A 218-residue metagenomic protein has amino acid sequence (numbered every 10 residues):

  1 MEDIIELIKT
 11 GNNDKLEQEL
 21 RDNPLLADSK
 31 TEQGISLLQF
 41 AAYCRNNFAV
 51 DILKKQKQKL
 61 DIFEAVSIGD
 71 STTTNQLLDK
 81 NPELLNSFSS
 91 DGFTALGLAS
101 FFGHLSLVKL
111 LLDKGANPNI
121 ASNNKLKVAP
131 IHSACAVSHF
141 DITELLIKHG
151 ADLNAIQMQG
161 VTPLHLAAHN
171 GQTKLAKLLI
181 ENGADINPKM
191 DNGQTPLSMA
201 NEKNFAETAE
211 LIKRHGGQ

Functional and structural regions predicted by a protein language model:
M1-E32, G69-S87: N-terminal segments that cap or nucleate solenoid repeat domains
M1-E6, V50-E64, K80, H149 (+3 more regions): Ankyrin-repeat-protein effector appendages
M1-I4, K30-L37, K59-E64, F88-T94 (+3 more regions): Ankyrin-repeat boundary/"N-cap" motif
E6-G11, F40-R45, E64-D70, L98-H104 (+3 more regions): Ankyrin repeat A-helix N-terminal signature
N13-L20, N46-K54, D70-L78, H104-L112 (+3 more regions): Ankyrin repeat structural motif
L26-A27, L60, L85, P118 (+2 more regions): Ankyrin-repeat inter-repeat connecting loop/turn
A121-N124, V128-K148: Alpha-helical adaptor scaffolds
N154-M199: Ankyrin-repeat and related helical/solenoid repeat scaffolds used for protein-protein interactions
